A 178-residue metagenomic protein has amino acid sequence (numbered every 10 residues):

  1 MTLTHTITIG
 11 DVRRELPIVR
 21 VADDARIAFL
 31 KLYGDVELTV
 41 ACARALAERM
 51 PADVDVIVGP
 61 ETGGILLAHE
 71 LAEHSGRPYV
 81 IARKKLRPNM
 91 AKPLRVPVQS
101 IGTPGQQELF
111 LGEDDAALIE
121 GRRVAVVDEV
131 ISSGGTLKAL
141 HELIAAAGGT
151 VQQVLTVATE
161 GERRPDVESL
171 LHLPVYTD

Functional and structural regions predicted by a protein language model:
M1-V54: Active-site-facing substrate-recognition patch
T2, T6, K138-D178: PRPP-dependent phosphoribosyltransferase catalytic core
V54-E61: Short glycine-rich phosphate-binding loop at a beta-alpha junction
D55, R122, Q152: Conserved acidic residues
L66-S75, H141: Short Gly/Thr/Asp-enriched flexible loops that form oxyanion-binding sites at enzyme active sites
R77-V124: Short, glycine/charge-rich flexible loops or terminal/linker lids adjacent to PRPP-binding catalytic cores
A125, V130, Q152-Q153: C-terminal binding/interaction regions
D128-H141: Acidic, divalent-metal-coordinating active-site segment for phosphoryl/phosphodiester hydrolysis, typified by short
